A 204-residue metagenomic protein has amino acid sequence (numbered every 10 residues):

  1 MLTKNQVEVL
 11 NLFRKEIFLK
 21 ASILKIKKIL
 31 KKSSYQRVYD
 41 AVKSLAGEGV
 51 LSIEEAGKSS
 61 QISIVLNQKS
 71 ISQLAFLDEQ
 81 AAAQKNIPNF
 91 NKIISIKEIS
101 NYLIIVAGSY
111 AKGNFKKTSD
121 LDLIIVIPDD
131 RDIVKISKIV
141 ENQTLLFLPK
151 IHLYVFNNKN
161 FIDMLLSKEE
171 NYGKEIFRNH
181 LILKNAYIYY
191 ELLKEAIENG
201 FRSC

Functional and structural regions predicted by a protein language model:
M1-S100, K112-T118, P128-C204: Catalytic core of pol beta-like nucleotidyltransferases
L103-Y110: Short helix-loop-helix/strand-helix junction enriched in hydrophobic and basic residues
L123-V126: Short beta-strand->loop micro-motif that forms the acidic, two-metal-ion catalytic signature in nucleotide-processing
